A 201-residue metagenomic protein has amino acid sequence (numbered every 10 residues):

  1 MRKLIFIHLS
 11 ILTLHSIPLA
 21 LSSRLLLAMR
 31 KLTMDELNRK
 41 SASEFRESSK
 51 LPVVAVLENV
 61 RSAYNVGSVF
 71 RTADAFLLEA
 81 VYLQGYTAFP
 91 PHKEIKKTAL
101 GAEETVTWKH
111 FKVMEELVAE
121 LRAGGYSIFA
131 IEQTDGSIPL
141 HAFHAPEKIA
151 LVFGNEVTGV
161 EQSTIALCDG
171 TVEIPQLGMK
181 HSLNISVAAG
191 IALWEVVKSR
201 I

Functional and structural regions predicted by a protein language model:
L9-L12, S16: Short hydrophobic targeting helices and cationic amphipathic motifs that mediate membrane/organellar targeting
I17-I201: Post-transcriptional modification and biogenesis factors for structured RNAs of the translation apparatus
